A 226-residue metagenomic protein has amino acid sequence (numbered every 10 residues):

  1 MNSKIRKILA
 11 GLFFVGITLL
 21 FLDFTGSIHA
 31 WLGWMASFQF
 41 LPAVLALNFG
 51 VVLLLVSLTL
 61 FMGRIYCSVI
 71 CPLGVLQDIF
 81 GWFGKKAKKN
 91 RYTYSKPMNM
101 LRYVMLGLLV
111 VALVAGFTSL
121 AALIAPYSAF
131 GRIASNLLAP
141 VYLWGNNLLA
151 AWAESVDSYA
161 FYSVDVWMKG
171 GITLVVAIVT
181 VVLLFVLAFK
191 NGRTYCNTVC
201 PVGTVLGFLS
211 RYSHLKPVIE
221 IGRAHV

Functional and structural regions predicted by a protein language model:
M1-R223: Non-ligating segments of multi-cofactor redox enzymes
